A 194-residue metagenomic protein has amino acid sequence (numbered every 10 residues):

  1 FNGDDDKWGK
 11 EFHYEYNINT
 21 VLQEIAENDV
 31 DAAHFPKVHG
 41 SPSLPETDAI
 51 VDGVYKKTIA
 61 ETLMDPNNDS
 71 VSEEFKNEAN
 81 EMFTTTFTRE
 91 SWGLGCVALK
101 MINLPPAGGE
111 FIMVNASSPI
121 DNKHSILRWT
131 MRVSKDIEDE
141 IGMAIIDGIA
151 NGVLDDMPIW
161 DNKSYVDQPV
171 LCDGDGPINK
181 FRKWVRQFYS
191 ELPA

Functional and structural regions predicted by a protein language model:
F1-A194: C-terminal catalytic domain of Rieske-type non-heme iron oxygenases
